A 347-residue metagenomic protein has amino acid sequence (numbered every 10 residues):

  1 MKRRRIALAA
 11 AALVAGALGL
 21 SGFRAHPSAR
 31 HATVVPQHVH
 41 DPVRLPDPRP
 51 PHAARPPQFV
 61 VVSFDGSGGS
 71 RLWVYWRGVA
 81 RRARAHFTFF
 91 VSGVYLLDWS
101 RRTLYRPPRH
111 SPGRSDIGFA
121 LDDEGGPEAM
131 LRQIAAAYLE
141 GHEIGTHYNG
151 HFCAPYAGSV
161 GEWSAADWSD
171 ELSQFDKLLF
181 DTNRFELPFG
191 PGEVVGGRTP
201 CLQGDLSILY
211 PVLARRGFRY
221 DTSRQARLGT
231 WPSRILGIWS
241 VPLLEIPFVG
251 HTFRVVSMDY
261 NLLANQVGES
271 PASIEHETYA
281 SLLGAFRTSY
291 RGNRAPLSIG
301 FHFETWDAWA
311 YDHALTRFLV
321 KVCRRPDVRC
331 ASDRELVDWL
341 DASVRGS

Functional and structural regions predicted by a protein language model:
M1-A12: N-terminal Sec-pathway targeting helices
A15-A32: Bacterial Sec-dependent signal peptides at the C-terminal "C-region" and cleavage site
V34-E143, F152-C153, L178-Q203, L209-Y210 (+8 more regions): Active-site beta->alpha N-cap acidic-glycine motif
R49, Y105-E128, L187-N293: Active-site-adjacent pocket scaffolds in enzyme catalytic domains
P155-L172, I208: Active-site cleft segment of glycoside hydrolase catalytic domains centered on the general acid/base Glu
W168-T182: An active-site-proximal "capping" alpha-helix that borders the catalytic cofactor pocket
D333-S347: C-terminal regions of proteins
